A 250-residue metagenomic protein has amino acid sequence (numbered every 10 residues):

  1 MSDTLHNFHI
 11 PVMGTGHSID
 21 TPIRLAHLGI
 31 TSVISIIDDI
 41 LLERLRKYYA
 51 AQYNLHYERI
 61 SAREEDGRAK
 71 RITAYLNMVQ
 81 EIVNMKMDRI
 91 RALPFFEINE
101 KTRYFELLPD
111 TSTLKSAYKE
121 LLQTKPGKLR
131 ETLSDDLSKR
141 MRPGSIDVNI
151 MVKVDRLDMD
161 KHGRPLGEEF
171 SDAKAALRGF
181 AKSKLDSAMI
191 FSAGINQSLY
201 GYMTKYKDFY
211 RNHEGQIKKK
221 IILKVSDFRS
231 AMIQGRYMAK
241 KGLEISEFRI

Functional and structural regions predicted by a protein language model:
M1-Y200: Long, compositionally biased, glycine/small-hydrophobic-enriched stretches that function as flexible linkers, tethers
A173, Q197-R211, F228-A231: Active-site-adjacent beta->alpha loops and helix N-cap segments on the catalytic face of soluble alpha/beta enzymes
G179-K184, M203-E214, M238-L243: Acidic (Asp/Glu)-rich catalytic clusters
H213-L223: Extended, Lys/Arg-enriched charged tracts that mediate electrostatic binding to polyanionic substrates
I221-I250: Glycine-rich phosphate/ribose-binding loops and adjacent secondary-structure elements that form binding surfaces
